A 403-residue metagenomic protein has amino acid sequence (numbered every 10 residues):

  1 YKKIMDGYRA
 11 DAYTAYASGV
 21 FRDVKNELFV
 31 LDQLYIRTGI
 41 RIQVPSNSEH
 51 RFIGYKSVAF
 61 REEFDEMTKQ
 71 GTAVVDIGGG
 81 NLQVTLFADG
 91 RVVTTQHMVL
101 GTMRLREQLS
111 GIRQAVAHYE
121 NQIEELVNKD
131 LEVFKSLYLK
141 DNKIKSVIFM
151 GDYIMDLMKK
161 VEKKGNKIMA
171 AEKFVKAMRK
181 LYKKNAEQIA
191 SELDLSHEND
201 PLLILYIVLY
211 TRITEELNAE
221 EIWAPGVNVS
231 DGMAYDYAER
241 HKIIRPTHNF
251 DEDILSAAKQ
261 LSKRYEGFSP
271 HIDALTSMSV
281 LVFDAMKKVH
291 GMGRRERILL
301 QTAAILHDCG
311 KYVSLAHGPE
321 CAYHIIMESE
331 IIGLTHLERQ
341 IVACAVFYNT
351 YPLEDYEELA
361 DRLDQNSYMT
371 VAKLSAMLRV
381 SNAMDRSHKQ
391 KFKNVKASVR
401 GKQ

Functional and structural regions predicted by a protein language model:
K2-Y8, V20-K25, V30, I36-Q70 (+3 more regions): Helical "lid/coupling" subdomains associated with nucleotide-phosphate turnover
A12-Y13: Post-signal peptide N-terminal segment of secreted/secretory-pathway proteins
G71-V75: Two-metal-ion RNase H-like nuclease active-site motif
G78-N81: Active-site-adjacent helix-turn-beta-strand microarchitecture at beta-sheet edges that either contains or buttresses
